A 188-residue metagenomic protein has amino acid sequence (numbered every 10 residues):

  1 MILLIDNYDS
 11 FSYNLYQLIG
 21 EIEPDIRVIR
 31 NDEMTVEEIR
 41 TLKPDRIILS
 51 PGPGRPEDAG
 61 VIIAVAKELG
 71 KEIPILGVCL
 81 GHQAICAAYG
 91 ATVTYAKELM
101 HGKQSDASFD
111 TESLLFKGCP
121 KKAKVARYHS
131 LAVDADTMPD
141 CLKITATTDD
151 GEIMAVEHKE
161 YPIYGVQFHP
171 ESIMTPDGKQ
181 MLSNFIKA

Functional and structural regions predicted by a protein language model:
M1-L3: Extreme N-terminal starter segment of soluble prokaryotic enzymes
Y16-P24: Two-component/phosphorelay signaling modules centered on CheY-like receiver
D25-N31: Short hydrophobic/Thr-rich beta-strand motif most characteristic of the beta2 strand and flanking loop of CheY-like
T35-K43: Short amphipathic alpha-helix with an adjacent loop that forms part of the alpha/beta core around
K43-D45, P170: Proline-aspartate-enriched helix->loop->beta-strand connector
D45-S113, K117-G118, L182-S183: Cysteine-nucleophile active-site neighborhood
S113-E160: Catalytic beta-strand/loop cores that center a nucleophilic Ser/Cys/Thr and support acyl-enzyme chemistry
I173-A188: Acyltransferase
